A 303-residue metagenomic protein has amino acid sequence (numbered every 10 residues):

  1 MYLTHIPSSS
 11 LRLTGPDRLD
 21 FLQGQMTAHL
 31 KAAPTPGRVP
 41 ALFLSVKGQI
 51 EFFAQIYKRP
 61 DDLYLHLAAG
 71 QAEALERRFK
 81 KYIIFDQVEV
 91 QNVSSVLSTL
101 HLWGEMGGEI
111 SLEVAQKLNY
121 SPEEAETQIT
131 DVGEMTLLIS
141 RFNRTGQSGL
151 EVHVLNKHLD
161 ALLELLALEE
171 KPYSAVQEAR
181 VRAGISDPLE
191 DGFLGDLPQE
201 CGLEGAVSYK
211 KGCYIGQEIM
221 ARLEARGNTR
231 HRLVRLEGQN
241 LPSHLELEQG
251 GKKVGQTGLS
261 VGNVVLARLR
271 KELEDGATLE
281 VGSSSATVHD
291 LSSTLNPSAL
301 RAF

Functional and structural regions predicted by a protein language model:
M1-F53, Y57-P60: Acidic, proline/glycine-enriched N-terminal capping motif
Y2-H5, S9-S10, Q55, R59-S186: Acidic, low-complexity central loop/insert segments
R12-R18, K31-A32, L102-G108, L236-S243: Short, surface-exposed ligand-recognition loops at beta-strand->loop->(often short) alpha-helix junctions that present
G15, L65, L102-G104, V152 (+3 more regions): Residue-level signal for inorganic ion chemistry
Q25-K31, F79-I84, L165-E169, E224 (+2 more regions): Short, solvent-exposed amphipathic alpha-helical segments in soluble enzyme and RNA/protein-processing domains
V39-F53, I83-D86, D131-I139, G250-V254: Short amphipathic beta-strand starts and helix->beta connectors
T145-L233: Anionic-ligand-binding alpha/beta catalytic cores of soluble enzymes and soluble regulatory domains that recognize
A179, C201-V207, K211-Q217, A221-F303: Glycine-rich, small/acidic residue-mixed loop/short-helix segments
